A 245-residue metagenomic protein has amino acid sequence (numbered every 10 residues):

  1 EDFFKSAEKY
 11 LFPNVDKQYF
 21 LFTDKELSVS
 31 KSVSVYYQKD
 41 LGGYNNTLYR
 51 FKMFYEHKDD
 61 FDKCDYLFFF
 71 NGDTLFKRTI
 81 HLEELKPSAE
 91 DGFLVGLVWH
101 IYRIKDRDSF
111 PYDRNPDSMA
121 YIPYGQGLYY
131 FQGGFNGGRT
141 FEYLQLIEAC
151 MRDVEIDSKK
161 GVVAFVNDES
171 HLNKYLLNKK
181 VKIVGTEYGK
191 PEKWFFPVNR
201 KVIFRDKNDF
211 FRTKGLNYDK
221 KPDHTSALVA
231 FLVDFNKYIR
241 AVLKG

Functional and structural regions predicted by a protein language model:
E1-Y49, E56-K63, R212, A227-K244: N-terminal anchoring/stem segment of glycosyltransferases
V15-D24, F68, L94, I183: Short, hydrophobic beta-strand segments that form beta-sheet elements in well-ordered domains
E26-S28, D40-L41, T74-F76, I101-R103 (+4 more regions): Short, solvent-exposed loop/turn segments at secondary-structure junctions
S30-G42, F51-M53, E84-V95, N199-I203: Active-site regions of enzymes building and remodeling cell-envelope glycoconjugates
T47, F51, T74, F165-S170: Conserved glycosyltransferase catalytic-site signature
C64-L75: Short beta-strand-to-loop acidic/aromatic patch adjacent to the donor-nucleotide binding site
K77-P116: Conserved donor-nucleotide/metal-binding helix-loop-beta segment in metal-dependent transferases, i.e., the alpha-helix
S118-D209: Catalytic core and acceptor-binding pocket of nucleotide-sugar-dependent glycosyltransferases
